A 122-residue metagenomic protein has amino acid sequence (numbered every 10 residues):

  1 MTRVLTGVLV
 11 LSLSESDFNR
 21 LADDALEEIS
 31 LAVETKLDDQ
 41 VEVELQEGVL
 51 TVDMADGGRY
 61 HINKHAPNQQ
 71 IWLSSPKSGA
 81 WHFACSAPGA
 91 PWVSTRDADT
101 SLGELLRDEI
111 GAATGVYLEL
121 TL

Functional and structural regions predicted by a protein language model:
M1-L11: N-terminal mitochondrial targeting presequence
V10-L122: N-terminal intrinsically disordered, cationic/polar leader segments that include organellar targeting peptides
